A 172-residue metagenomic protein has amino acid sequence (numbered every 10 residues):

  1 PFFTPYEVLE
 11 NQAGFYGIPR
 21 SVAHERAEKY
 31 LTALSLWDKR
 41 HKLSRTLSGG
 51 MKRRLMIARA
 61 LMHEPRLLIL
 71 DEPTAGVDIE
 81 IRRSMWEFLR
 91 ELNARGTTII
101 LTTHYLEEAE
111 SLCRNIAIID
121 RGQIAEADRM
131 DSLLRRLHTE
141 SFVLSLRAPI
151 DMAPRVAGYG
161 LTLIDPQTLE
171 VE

Functional and structural regions predicted by a protein language model:
E10, G14, P19-K39: Conserved ABC ATPase "signature" region
L43-L47: Conserved ABC ATPase signature
I57: Hydrophobic anchor residue at the start of the ABC signature
M62-R66: A short, proline-enriched helix->beta-strand linker immediately N-terminal to the Walker B motif in ABC-type P-loop
L68-D71: Catalytic Walker B motif of ABC-type/P-loop ATPase nucleotide-binding domains
T74-A75: Short loop immediately C-terminal to the Walker-B catalytic DE motif in ABC-type ATPase nucleotide-binding domains
I79-I81: Helix N-cap at the start of a conserved alpha-helix in ABC-type nucleotide-binding domains
W86-E172: ABC transporter nucleotide-binding domain
